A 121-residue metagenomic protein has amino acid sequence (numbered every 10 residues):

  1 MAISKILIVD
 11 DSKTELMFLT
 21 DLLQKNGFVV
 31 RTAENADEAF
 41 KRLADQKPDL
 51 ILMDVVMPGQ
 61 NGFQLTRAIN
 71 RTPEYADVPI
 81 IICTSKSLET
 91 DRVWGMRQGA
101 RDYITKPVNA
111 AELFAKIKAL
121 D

Functional and structural regions predicted by a protein language model:
M17-K25: Charged docking surfaces used in two-component/phosphorelay signaling
G27-E34, R42: Short hydrophobic/Thr-rich beta-strand motif most characteristic of the beta2 strand and flanking loop of CheY-like
Q46-L52: Active-site beta3 strand of CheY-like receiver
M57: Receiver (REC) domain active-site loop signature in two-component systems and cognate sites in sensor histidine kinases
V108-K118: C-terminal output helix
